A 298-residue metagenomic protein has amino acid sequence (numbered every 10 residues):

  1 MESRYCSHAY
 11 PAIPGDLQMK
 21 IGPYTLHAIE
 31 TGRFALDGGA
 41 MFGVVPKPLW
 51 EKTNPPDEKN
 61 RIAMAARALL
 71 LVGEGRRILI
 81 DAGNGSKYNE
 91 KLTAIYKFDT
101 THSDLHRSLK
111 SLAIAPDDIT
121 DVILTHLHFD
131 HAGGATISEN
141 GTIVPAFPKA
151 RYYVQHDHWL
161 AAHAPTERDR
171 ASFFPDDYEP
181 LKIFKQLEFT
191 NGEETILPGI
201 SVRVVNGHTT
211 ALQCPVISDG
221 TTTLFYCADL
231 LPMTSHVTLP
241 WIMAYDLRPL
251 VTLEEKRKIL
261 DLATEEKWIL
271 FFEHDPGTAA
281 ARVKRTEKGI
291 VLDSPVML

Functional and structural regions predicted by a protein language model:
K20-S111, C214-D229: Conserved beta-strand hairpin/beta-sheet module of binuclear metal-dependent hydrolase folds, prominently
T31-G32, A82-G85, L127, D157-H158 (+4 more regions): Active-site metal-binding loops of divalent metal-dependent hydrolases
I78-I80, I123, Y152, L224-Y226 (+1 more regions): Residue-level marker for buried hydrophobic side chains located in beta-strands that build the well-ordered beta-sheet
Y96-R107, S218-L298: Cap/insert and terminal regions of metallo-dependent hydrolase folds
T100-I114, D118-T120, A146-V204, T209 (+1 more regions): Metallo-beta-lactamase
I119-D130: Metallo-beta-lactamase
